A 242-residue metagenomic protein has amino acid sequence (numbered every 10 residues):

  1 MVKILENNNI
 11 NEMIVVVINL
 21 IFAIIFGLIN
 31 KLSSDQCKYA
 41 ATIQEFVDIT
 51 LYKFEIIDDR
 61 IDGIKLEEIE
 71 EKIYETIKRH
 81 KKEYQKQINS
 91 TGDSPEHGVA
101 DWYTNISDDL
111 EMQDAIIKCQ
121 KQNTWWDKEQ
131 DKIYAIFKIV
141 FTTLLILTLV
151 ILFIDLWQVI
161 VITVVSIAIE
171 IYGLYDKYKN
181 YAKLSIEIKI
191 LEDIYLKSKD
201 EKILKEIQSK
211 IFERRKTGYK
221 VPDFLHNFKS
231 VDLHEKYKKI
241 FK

Functional and structural regions predicted by a protein language model:
M1-D35, K132-I186: Alpha-helical transmembrane segments and their immediate juxtamembrane boundary regions in integral membrane proteins
I10-M13, Q36, Q113, D200-I203: Residue-level recognition of alpha-helical structural elements
F26-E75: Membrane-interface amphipathic/juxtamembrane segments adjacent to transmembrane helices
T42, F46-I49, I116-C119, N123-W126 (+4 more regions): Charged, amphipathic alpha-helical oligomerization/scaffolding segments
E45-I57, K72-K86, L196-K205, E213-L225: Alpha-helical membrane-embedding segments and immediately adjacent membrane-interface amphipathic helices
D62-E111: Short, non-transmembrane cytosolic segments of multipass membrane proteins
S90-F141: Membrane-proximal, non-transmembrane alpha-helical segments
G173-K242: Cytosolic/matrix-facing juxtamembrane and C-terminal tails of multi-pass cellular membrane proteins
